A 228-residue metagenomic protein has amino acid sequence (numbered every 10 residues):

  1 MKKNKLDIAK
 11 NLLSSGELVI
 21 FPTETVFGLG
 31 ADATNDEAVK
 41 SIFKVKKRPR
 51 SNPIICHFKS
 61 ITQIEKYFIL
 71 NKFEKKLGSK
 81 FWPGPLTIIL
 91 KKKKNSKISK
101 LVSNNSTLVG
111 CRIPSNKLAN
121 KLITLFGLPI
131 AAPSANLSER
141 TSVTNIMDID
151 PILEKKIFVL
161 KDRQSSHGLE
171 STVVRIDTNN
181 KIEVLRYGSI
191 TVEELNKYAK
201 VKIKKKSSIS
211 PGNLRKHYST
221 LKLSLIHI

Functional and structural regions predicted by a protein language model:
M1-L225: Active-site-adjacent structural elements in enzyme catalytic cores
I228: Calmodulin-binding IQ motif helices
